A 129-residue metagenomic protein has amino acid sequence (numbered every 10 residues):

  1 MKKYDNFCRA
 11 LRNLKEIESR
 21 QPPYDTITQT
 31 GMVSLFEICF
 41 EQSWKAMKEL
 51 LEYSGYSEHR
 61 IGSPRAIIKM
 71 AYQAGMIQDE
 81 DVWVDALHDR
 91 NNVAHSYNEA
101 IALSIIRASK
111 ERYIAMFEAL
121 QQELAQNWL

Functional and structural regions predicted by a protein language model:
M1-L129: Solvent-exposed interaction patches of small proteins and small membrane subunits
